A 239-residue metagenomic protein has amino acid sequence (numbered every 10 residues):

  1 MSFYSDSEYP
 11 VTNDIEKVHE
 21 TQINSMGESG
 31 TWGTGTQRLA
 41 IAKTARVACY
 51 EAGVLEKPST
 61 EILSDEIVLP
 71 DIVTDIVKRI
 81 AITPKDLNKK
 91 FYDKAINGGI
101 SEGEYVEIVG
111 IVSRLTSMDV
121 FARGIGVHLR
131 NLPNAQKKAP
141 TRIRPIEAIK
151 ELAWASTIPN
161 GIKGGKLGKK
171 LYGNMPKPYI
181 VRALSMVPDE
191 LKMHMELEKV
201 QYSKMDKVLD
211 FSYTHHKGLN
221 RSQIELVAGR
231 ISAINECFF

Functional and structural regions predicted by a protein language model:
M1-F239: Hydrophobic alpha-helical segments
